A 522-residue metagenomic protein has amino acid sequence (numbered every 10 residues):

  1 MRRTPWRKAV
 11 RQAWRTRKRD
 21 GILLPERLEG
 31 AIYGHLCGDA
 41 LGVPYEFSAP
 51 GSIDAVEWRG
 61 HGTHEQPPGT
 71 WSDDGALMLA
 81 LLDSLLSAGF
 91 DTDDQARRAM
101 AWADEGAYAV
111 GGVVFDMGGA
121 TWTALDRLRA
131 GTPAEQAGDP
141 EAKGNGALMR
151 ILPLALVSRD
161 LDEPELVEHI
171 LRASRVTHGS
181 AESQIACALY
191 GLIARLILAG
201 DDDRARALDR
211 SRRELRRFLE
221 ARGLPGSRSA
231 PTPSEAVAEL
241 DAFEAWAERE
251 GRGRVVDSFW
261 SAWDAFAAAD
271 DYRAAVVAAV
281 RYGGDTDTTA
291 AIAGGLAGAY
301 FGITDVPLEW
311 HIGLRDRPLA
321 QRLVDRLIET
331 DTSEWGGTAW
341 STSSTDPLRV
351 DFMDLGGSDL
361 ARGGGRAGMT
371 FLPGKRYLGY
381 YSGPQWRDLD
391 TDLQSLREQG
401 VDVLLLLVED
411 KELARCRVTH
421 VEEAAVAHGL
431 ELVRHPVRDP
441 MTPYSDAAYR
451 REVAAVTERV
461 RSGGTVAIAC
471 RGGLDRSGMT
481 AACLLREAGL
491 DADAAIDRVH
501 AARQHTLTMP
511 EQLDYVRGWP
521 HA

Functional and structural regions predicted by a protein language model:
M1-G337: Structured, active/binding-site neighborhoods that engage oxygen-rich ligands
S333-A467, T480-A522: Cys-dependent protein tyrosine phosphatase-like superfamily
C470: Short cysteine clusters
S477: Ser/Thr-glycine-rich phosphate-binding loops at phosphate-binding pockets of nucleotides, nucleotide cofactors
